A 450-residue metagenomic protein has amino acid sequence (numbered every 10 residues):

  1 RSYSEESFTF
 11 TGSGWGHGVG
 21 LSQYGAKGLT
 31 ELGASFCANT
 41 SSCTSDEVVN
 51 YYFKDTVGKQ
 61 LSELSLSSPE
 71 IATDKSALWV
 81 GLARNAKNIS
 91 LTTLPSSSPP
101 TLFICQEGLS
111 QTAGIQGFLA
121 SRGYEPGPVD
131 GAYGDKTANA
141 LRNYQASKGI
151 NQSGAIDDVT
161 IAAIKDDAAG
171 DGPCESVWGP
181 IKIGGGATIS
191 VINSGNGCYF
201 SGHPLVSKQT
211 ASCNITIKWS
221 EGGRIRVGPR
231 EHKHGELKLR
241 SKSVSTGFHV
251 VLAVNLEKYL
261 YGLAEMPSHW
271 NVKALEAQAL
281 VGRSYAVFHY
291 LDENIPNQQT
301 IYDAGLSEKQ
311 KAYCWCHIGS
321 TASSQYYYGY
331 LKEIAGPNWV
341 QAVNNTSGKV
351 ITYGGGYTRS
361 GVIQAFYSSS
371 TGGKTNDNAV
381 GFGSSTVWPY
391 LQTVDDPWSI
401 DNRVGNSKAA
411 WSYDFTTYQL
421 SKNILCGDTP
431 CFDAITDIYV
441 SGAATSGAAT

Functional and structural regions predicted by a protein language model:
R1-G127, A132-T450: Conserved, single-site charged/polar hotspot
